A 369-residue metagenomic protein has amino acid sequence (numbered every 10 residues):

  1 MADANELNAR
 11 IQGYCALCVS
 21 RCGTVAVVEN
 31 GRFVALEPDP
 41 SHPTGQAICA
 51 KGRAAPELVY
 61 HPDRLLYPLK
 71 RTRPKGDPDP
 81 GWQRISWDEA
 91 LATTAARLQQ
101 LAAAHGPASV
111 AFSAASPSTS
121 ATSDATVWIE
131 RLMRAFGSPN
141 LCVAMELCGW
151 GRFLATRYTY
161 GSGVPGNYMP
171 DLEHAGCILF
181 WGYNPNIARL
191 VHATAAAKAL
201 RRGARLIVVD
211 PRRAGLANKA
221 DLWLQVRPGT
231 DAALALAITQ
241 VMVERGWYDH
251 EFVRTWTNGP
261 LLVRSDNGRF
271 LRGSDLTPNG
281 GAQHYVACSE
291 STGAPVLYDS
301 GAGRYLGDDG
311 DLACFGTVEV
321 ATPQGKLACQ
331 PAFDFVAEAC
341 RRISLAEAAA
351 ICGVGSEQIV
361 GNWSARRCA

Functional and structural regions predicted by a protein language model:
M1-C329, D334, I343-E347, G355-Q358: N-terminal export/assembly segments and adjacent metallocofactor-ligating motifs of anaerobic energy-metabolism
C340, N362, R366-A369: A glycine-rich, hydrophobic/aromatic-adjacent loop/helix-cap motif
